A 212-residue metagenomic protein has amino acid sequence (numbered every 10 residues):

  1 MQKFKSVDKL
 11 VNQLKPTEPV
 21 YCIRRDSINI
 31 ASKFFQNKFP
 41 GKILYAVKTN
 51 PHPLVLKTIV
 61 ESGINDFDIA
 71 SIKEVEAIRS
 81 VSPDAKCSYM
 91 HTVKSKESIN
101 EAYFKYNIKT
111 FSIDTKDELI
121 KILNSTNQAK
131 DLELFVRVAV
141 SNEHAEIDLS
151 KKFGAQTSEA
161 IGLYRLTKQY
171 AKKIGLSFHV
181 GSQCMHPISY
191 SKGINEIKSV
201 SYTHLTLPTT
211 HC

Functional and structural regions predicted by a protein language model:
M1-D131, K168-K172: A charged N-terminal "starter" segment
A46, D114, E133-A139, S177-H179: Short beta-strand segments
D68-A70, V93-K94, I113-T115, V138 (+2 more regions): Glycine-rich loops and low-complexity Gly/Arg-rich segments that provide flexible linkers or classic glycine-based
V93-S95, K116-L119, A139-E143, G181-Q183: Short acidic/polar capping segments at secondary-structure boundaries
V140-L205: Active-site loop/helix belt of alpha/beta enzymes
H204-C212: Single conserved hydrophobic/aromatic residue that forms the stacking wall/gate of nucleotide- or nucleobase-binding
